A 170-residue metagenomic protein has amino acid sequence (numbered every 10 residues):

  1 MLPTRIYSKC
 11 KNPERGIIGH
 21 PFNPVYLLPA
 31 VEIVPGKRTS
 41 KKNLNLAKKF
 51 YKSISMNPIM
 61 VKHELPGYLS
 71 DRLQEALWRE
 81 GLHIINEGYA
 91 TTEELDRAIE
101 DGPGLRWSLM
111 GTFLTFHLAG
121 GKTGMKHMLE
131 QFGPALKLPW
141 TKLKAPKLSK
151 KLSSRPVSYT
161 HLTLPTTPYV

Functional and structural regions predicted by a protein language model:
M1-R72: Rossmann-fold dinucleotide-binding core
Y26-L27, L77-W78, L109: N-terminal alpha-helical segment
V31, G81-H83, D96, F113-T115 (+1 more regions): Amphipathic alpha-helical segments within well-ordered protein domains
K52-A76, A90-D96, M110-F116: Conserved Rossmann-fold dehydrogenase catalytic segment
H83-Y89: C-terminal regulatory/interaction module of P-loop NTP-utilizing enzymes
I99-G102: Small-residue-rich helix-loop
G104-L162: Interdomain hinge/lid region at the active-site interface of Rossmann-like NAD(P)-dependent oxidoreductases
H161-V170: Single conserved hydrophobic/aromatic residue that forms the stacking wall/gate of nucleotide- or nucleobase-binding
